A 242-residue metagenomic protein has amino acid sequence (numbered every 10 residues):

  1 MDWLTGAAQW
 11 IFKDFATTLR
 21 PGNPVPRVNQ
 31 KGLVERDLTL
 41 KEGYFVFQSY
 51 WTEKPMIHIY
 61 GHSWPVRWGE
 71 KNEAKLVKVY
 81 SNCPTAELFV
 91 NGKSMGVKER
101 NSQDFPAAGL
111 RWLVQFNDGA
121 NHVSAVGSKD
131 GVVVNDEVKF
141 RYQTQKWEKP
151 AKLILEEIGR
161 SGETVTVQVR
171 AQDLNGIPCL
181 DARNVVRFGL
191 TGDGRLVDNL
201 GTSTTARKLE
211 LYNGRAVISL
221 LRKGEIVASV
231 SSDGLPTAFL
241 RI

Functional and structural regions predicted by a protein language model:
M1-S102, P106-V134: Extended substrate-binding grooves/exosites of carbohydrate-active enzymes
V66-N72, I158-V165: Short, solvent-exposed loop/linker segments at the N-terminal edge of repeated beta-sheet extracellular domains
V77-S81, E163-C179, V186, V227-V230: Beta-strand-rich structural segments
K98-R100, W147-P150, F188-S203: Short aromatic-acidic-glycine turn motif
L110-D118, R207-G224: Short, hydrophobic beta-strand segments
D118-H122, T164, K223-V227: Extracellular Ig-like/FN3 beta-sandwich strand-entry sites
V132-Q145, P236-I242: Edge beta-strands of extracellular beta-sandwich domains
F140-E163: Low-complexity, Pro/Ser/Thr- and charge-rich linker/hinge segments at domain boundaries
